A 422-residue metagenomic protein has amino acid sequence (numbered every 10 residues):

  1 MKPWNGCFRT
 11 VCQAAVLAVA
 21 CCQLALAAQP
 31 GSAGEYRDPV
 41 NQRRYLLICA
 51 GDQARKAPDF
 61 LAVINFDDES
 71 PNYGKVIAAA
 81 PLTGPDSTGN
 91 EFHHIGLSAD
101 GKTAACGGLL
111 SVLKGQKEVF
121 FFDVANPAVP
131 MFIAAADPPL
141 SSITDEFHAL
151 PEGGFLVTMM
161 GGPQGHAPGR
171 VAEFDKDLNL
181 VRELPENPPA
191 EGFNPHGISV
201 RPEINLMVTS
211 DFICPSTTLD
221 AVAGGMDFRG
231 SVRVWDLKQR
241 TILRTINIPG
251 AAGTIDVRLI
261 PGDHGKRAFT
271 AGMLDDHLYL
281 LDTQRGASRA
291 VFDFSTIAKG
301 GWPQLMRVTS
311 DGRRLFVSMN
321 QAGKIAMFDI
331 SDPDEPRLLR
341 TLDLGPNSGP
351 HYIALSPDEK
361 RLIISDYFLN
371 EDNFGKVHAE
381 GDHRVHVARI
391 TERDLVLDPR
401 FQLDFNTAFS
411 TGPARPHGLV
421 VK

Functional and structural regions predicted by a protein language model:
G31-R37, T83-A99, P139-G153, P189-N205 (+4 more regions): Beta-rich, blade/repeat-based domains predominating in secreted/periplasmic proteins but also intracellular
D38-N41, I48-R55, C106-Q116, T158-P168 (+2 more regions): Short, conserved, GDST-rich strand-edge loop motifs in beta-rich repeat architectures
I64-N72, F121-P130, D177-N179, V234-R240 (+3 more regions): Short loop/turn segments immediately following beta-strands, especially the blade-tip and inter-blade linker loops
Y73-H148: Blade-loop segments of beta-propeller domains
S98, E191-N194, I198-M327: Beta-propeller domains
V124-P202, T217: Asp-box/WD-like beta-propeller blade repeats and closely related beta-sheet repeat scaffolds
K299-A379, H383-V385: Loop/turn-rich, solvent-exposed surfaces of beta-rich toroidal or solenoidal domains
